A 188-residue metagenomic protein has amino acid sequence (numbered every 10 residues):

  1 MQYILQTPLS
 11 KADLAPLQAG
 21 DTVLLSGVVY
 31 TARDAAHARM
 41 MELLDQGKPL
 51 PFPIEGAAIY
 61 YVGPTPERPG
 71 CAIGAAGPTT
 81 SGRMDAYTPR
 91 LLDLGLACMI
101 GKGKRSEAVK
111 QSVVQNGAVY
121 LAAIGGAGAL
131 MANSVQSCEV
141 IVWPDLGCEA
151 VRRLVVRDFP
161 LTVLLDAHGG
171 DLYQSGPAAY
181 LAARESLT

Functional and structural regions predicted by a protein language model:
M1-L9: Short, structured beta-strand/loop micro-motifs enriched in basic residues and often containing a Trp
L9, V29, P64-P66, D158 (+1 more regions): A broadly conserved detector of short glycine/acidic/proline-rich loop/turn motifs that flank catalytic sites and bind
L25, N133-T188: C-terminal binding/interaction regions
T31-F159: Feature captures the catalytic cores and cofactor-binding loops of soluble hydro-lyases/lyases that act on carboxylate
